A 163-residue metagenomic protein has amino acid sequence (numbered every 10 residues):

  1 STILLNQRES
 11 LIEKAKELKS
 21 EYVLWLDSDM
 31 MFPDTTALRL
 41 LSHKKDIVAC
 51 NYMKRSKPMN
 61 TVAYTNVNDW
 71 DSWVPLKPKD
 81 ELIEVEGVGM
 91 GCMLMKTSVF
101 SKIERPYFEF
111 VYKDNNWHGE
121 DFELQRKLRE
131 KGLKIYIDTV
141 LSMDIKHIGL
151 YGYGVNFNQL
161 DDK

Functional and structural regions predicted by a protein language model:
S1-E21: Active-site-proximal specificity loops/subdomain of glycosyltransferases
I12, P33-Y112: Conserved catalytic core of nucleotide-sugar-dependent glycosyltransferases
K19-M31: Short beta-strand-to-loop acidic/aromatic patch adjacent to the donor-nucleotide binding site
D29, K54, S142-M143: Conserved beta-strand edge residues that scaffold enzyme active sites
K102-K163: C-terminal catalytic/acceptor-binding lobe
